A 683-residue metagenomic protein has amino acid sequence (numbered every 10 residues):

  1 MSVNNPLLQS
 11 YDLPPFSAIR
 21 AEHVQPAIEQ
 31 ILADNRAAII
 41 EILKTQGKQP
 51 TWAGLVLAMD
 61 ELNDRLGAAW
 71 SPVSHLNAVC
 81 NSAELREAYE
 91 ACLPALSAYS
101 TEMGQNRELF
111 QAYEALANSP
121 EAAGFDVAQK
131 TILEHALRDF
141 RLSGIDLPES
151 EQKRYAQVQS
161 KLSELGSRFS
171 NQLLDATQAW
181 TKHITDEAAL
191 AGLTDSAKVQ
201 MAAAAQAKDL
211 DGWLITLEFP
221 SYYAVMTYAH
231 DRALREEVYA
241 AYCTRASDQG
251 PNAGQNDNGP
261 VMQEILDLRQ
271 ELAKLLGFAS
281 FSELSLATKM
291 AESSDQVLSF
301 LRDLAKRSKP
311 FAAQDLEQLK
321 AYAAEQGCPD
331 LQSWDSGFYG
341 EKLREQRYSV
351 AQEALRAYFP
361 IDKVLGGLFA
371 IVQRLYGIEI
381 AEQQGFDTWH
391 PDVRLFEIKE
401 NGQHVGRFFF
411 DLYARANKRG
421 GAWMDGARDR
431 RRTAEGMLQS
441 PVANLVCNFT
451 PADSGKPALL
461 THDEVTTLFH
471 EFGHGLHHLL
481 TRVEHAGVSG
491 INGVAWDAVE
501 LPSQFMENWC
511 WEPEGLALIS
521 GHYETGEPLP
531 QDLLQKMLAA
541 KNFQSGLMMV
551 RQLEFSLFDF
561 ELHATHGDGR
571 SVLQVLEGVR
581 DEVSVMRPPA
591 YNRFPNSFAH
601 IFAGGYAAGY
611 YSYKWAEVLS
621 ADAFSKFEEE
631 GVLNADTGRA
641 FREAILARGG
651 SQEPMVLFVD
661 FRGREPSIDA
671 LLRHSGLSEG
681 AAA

Functional and structural regions predicted by a protein language model:
M1-H23, Q30, P50, A191-G192 (+13 more regions): C-terminal, non-catalytic "cap/extension" segments appended to globular domains
S2-Q30, A78, L85-E292, R307 (+2 more regions): His/Asp/Glu-rich acidic catalytic environments and adjacent acidic regulatory segments
F16-I28, T51-V56, G254-N258, V297-L301 (+2 more regions): Membrane-entry segments of alpha-helical transmembrane domains in multi-pass membrane proteins
L32-G124, Q552-L562, H566-D581, P588 (+2 more regions): C-terminal non-catalytic alpha-helical accessory regions
I40, K44, D64-A78, S97-E108 (+13 more regions): Charged/polar positions within long, soluble alpha-helices
D64-H75, E134, R138, A240 (+3 more regions): Short, hydrophobic/amphipathic alpha-helical patches that form generic packing surfaces within helical domains
A128, I132-E134, K161-E164, N171 (+9 more regions): Active-site-proximal, well-structured secondary-structure segments within enzyme catalytic domains
T450-F469: Short pre-active-site segment immediately N-terminal to the catalytic Zn-binding motif
